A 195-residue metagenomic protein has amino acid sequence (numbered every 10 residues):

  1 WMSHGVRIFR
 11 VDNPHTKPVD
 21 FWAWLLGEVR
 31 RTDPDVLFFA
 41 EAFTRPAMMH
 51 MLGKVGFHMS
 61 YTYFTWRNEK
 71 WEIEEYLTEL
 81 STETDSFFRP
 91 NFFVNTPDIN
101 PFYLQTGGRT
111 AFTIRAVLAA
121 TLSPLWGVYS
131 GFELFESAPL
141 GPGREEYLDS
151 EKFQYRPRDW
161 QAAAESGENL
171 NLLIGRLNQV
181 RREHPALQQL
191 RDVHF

Functional and structural regions predicted by a protein language model:
W1-F195: Active-site and adjacent substrate-binding regions of carbohydrate-active enzymes
